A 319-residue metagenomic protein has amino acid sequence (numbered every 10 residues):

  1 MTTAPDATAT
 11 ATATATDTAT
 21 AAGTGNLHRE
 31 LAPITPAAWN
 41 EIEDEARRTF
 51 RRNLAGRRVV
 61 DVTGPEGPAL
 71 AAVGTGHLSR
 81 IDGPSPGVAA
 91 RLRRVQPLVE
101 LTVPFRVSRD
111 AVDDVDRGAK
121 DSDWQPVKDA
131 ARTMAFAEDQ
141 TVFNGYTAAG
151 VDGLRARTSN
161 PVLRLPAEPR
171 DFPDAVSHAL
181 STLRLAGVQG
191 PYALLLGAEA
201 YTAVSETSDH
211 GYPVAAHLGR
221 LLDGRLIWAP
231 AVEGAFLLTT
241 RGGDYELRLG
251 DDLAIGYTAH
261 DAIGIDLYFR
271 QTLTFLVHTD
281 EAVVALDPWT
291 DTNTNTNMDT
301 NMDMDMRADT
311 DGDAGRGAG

Functional and structural regions predicted by a protein language model:
M1-R91, G250, G256-G264: N-terminal "assembly arms/tails" that initiate or stabilize quaternary assembly in self-assembling proteins
A7-A13, D17-G23, D291-G317: Asp/Glu-rich intrinsically disordered low-complexity tracts
T63, T207-N293, D309-G319: Sequence/fold signature of self-assembling virion shell proteins
T75-D121: Long, hydrophobic/aromatic-enriched structural stretches that serve as scaffold segments
D114-H178: Alpha-helical scaffold segments that mediate packing/assembly in large oligomeric complexes
D123, L195-A198, A229: Hydrophobic alpha-helical segments that drive targeting, anchoring, or assembly
A148-D152, E199-A203, G234, V283: Short, catalytically relevant binding-site loops at active-site mouths
R155-L218: Extended, solvent-exposed, turn-rich assembly/linker loops in the middle of proteins
